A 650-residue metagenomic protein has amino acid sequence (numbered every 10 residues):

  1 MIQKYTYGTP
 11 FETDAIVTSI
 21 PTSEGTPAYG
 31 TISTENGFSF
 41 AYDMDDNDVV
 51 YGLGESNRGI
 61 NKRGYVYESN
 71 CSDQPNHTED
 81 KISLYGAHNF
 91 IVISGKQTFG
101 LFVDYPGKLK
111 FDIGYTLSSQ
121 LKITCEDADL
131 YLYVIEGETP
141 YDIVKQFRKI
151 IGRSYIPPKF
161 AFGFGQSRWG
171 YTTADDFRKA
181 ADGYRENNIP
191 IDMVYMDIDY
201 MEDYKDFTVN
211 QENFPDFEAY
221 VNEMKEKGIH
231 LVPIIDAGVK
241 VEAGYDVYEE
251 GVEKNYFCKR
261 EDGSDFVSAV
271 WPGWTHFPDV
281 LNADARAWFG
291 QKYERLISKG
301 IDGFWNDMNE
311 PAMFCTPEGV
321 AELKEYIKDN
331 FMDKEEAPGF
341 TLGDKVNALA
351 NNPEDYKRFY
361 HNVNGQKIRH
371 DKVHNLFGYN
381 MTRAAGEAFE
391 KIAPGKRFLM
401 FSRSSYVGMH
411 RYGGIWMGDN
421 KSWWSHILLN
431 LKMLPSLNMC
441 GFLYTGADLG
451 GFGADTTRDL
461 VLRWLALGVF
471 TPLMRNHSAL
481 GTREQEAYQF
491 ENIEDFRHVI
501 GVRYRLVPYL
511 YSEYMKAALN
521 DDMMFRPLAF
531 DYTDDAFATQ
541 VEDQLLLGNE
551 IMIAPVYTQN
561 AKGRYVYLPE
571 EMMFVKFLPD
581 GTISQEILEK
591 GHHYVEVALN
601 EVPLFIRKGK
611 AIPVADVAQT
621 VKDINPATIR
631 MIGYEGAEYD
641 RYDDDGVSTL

Functional and structural regions predicted by a protein language model:
M1-P158, R168-G170, A174, A181-E186 (+4 more regions): Catalytic and substrate-binding clefts that recognize carbohydrates or anionic sugar/phosphate headgroups
A28, F38, R63, T78 (+6 more regions): Catalytic core of carbohydrate-active enzymes
G37, Y85-N89, K96-T98, P106 (+11 more regions): Extracellular structured ligand-interaction cores
Y42-M44, E55, S94, F102-Y105 (+12 more regions): Glycine-rich, histidine-containing beta strand-loop boundary motifs that form or position
V66-C71, L84-A87, R178, R286 (+3 more regions): Short, hydrophobic/amphipathic alpha-helical packing segments that form internal helix faces or helix-helix interfaces
F90, F147, Y184, M224 (+4 more regions): A residue-level signal for conserved active-site and pocket-lining positions in enzyme catalytic cores
V92-Q97, R260-D262, P569-E570, P579: Short acidic-glycine loop/turn motifs at beta-strand connectors
P190-F496, D531-Y532: Aromatic- and carboxylate-enriched substrate-binding clefts and catalytic-loop regions of carbohydrate-active enzymes
